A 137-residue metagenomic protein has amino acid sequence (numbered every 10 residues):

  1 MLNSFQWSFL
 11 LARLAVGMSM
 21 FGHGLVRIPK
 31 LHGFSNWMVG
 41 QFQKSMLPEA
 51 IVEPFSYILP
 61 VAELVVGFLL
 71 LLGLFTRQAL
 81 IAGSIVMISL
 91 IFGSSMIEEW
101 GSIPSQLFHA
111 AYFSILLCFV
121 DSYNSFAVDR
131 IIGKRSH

Functional and structural regions predicted by a protein language model:
M1-G33, E49-V61, V65, L72-H137: Extended, low-polarity transmembrane helix blocks
N36-I51: Perimembrane loop-to-helix junctions flanking transmembrane segments
